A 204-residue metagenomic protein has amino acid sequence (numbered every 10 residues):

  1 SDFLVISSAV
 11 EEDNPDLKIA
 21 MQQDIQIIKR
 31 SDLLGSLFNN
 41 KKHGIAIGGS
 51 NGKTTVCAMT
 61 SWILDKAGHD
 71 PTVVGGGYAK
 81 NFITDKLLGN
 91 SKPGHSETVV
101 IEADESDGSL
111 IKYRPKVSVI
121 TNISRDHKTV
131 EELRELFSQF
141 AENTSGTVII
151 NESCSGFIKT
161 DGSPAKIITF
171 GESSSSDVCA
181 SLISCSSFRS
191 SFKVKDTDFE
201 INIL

Functional and structural regions predicted by a protein language model:
S1-F3, E97: Short acidic/histidine-rich motifs immediately flanking catalytic phosphotransfer sites in two-component signaling
S8-E152, G156-K166, K195: Phosphate-binding loop of NTP-binding sites
D126-E135, P164-L204: Adenine nucleotide phosphate-binding catalytic loops in nucleotide-utilizing enzymes
